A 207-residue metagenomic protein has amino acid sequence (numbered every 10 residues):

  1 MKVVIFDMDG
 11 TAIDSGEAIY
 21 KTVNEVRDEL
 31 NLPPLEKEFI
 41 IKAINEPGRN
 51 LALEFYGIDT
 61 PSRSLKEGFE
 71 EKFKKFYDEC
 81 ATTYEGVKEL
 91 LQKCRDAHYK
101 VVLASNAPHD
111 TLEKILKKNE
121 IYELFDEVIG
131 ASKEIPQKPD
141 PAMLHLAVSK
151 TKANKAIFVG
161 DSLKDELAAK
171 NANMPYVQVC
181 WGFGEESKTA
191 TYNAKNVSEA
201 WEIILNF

Functional and structural regions predicted by a protein language model:
K2-K88: N-terminal helical cap/lid subdomain that shapes the substrate entry/recognition surface in HAD-like hydrolases
V3, Q137-E166: Conserved Lys-Pro-Asp/Glu-containing loop-to-beta segment of HAD-superfamily phosphomonoesterases, centered on
I40, Y122-Q137: A short, structured active-site edge motif that brings together acidic residues
K75-L103, H109, E113, K138-P141: Short, acidic loop-to-helix structural element flanking the phosphoryl-transfer center in phosphate-processing enzymes
K88-D96, V148, E166-K170: Surface-exposed amphipathic alpha-helices with a cationic face
D96-Y99, K150-N154, F207: Glycine-rich phosphate-binding loop signature in dinucleotide/nucleotide-binding domains
I157-A194: Acidic, Mg2+-coordinating phosphoryl-transfer loop and its flanking beta/alpha structural elements, shared across
